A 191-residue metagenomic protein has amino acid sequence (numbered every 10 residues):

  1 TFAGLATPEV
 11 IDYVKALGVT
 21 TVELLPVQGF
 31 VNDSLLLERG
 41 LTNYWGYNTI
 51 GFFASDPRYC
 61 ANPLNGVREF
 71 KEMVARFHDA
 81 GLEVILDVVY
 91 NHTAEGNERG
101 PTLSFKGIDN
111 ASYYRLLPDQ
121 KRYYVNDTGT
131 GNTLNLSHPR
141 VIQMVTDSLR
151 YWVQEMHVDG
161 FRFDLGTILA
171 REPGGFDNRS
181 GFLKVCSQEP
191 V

Functional and structural regions predicted by a protein language model:
F2-H157, L165-C186, P190-V191: Substrate-binding/active-site clefts of carbohydrate-active enzymes
F161: Phosphate-binding beta-loop-alpha motif at adenosine-nucleotide cofactor sites
